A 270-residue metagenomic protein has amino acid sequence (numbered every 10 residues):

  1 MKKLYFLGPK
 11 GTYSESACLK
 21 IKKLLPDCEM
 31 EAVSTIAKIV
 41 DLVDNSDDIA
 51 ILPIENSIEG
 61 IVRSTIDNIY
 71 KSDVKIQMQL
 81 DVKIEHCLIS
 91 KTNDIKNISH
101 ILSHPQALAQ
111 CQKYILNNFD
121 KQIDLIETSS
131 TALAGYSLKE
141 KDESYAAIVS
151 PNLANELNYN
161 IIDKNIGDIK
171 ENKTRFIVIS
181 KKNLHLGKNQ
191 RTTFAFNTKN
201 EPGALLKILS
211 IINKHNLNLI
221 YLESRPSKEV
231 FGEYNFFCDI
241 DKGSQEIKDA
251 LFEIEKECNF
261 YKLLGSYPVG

Functional and structural regions predicted by a protein language model:
M1-G270: Domain-level signature for soluble enzymes in the chorismate/prephenate branch of the shikimate pathway
